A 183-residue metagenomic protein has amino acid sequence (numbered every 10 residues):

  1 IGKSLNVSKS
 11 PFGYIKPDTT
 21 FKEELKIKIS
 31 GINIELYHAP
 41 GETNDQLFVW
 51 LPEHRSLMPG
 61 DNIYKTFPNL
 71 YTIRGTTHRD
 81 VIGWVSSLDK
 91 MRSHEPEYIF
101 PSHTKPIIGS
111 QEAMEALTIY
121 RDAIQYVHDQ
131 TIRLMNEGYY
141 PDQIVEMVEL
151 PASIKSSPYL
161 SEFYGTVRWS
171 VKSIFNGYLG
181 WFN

Functional and structural regions predicted by a protein language model:
I1-G2, N6-V7, S93-Y98, P106-N183: Accessory terminal helices/loops
K9, I15, E24-K26, N33-E137: Metallo-beta-lactamase
